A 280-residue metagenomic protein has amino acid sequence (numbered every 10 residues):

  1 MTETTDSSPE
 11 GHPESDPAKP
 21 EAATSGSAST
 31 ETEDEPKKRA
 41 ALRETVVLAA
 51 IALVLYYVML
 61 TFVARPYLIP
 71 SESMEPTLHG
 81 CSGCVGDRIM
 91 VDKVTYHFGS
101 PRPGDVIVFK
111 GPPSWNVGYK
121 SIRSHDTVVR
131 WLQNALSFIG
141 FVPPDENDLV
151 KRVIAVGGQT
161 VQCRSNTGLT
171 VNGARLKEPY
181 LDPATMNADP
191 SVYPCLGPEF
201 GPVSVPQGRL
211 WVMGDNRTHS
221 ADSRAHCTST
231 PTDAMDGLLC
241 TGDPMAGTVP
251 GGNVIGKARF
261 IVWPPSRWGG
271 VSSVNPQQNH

Functional and structural regions predicted by a protein language model:
T2-T45, V58, F62-L68, P76-H280: Soluble "head" domains of membrane/secretory-pathway proteins
A52-Y57: Alpha-helical transmembrane segments
S71: A short acidic/basic microdomain associated with nuclease active sites
